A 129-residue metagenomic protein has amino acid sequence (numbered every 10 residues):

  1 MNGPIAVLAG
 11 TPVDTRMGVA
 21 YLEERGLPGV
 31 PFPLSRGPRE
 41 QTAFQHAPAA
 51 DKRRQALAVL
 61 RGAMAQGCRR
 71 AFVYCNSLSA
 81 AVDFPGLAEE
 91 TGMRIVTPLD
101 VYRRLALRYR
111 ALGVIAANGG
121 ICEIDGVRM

Functional and structural regions predicted by a protein language model:
M1-M129: Non-catalytic structural scaffold of enzyme domains
